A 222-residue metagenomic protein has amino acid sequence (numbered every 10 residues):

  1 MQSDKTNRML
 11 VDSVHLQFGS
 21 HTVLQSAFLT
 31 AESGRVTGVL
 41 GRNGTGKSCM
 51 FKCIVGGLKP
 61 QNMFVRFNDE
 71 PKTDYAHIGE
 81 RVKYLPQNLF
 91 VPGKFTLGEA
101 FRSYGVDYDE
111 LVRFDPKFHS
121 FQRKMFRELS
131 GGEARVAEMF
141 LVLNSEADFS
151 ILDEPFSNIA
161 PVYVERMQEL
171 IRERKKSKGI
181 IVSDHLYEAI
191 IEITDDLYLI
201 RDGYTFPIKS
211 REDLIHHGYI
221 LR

Functional and structural regions predicted by a protein language model:
M1-T30: A short, flexible loop at the N-terminus of ABC-type nucleotide-binding domains that lies
L40-R42: The feature captures the beta-strand-to-loop junction immediately N-terminal to the Walker
V55: Helix-to-loop junction immediately C-terminal to a conserved catalytic motif
P60-I78: Conserved ABC transporter NBD signature motif
Y84-N88, G93-Y108: Q-loop/switch helix immediately C-terminal to the Walker
M125-L129, E133: Conserved ABC ATPase signature
E154-P155: Walker B catalytic motif
Y204-R222: Conserved beta-strand-loop-alpha-helix hinge in the C-terminal portion of ABC ATPase nucleotide-binding domains
